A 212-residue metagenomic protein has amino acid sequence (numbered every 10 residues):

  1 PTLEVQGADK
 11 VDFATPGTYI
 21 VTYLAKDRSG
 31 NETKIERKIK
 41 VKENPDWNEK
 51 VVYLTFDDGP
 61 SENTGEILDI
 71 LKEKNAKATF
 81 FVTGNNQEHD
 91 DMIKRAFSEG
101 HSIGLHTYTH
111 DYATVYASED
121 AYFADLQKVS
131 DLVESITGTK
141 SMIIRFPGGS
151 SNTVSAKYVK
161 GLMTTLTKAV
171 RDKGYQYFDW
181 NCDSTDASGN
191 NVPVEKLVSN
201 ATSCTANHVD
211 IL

Functional and structural regions predicted by a protein language model:
T2-R37: Serine/threonine-rich, repeat-prone extracellular segments and beta-strand-based repeat modules of secreted/surface
Q6-A8, H106, W180: Conserved beta-strand termini and adjacent loop/short-helix elements that scaffold enzyme active sites in alpha/beta
K10-F13, K94, S203-C204: Surface-exposed acidic, glycine-flexible loop patches that form ligand/cofactor-binding and adhesion interfaces
T15, K72, F97-S98, R171 (+1 more regions): Alpha-helix boundary recognition
G17, E62, Q87, K160-G161: Residue-level recognition of alpha-helix initiation/capping sites
V41-F146: Active-site beta->alpha N-cap acidic-glycine motif
E88, H110-L212: Catalytic domains of cell-wall/extracellular-matrix polysaccharide-remodeling enzymes, centered on de-N-acetylation
